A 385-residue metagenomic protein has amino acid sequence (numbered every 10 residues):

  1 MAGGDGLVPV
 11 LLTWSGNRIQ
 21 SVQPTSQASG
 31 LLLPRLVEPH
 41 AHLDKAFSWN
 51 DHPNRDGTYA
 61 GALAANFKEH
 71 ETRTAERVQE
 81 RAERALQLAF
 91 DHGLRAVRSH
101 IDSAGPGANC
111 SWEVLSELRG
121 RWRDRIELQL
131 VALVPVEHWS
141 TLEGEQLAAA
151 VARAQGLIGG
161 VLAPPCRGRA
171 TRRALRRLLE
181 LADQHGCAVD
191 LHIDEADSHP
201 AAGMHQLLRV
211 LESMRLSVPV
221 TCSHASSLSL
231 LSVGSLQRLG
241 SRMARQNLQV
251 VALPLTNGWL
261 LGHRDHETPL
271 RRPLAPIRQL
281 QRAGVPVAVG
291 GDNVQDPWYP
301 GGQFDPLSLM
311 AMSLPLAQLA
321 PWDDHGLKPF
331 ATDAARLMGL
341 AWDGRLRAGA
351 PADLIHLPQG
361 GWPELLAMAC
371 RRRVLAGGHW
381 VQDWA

Functional and structural regions predicted by a protein language model:
M1-S26, W362: N-terminal metal-binding scaffold of metallo-dependent hydrolase/deaminase domains
G16-G61: Replace "His-x-His-based motif
A46-V78, A154-L157, H185, G203-T221 (+3 more regions): Active-site gating loops and adjacent loop-to-helix segments of metal-dependent hydrolytic enzymes
W49-H100, P106-R121, Q146-A152: Alpha-helical scaffold segments that flank or form the walls of functional sites
D102-A104, V131-E137, V161-P165, H192-S198 (+3 more regions): Active-site beta-loop-alpha junctions enriched in small/polar residues
C110-W122, T141-Q249, H266-V289, G344: Histidine/acidic residue-rich metal-binding segments in metalloenzymes
R209-V220, L260, R271-L357: His/Asp/Glu-enriched, well-ordered alpha-helical/loop segment that forms or immediately abuts the divalent-metal
P329, L346-A385: C-terminal cap of metal-dependent C-N hydrolases
